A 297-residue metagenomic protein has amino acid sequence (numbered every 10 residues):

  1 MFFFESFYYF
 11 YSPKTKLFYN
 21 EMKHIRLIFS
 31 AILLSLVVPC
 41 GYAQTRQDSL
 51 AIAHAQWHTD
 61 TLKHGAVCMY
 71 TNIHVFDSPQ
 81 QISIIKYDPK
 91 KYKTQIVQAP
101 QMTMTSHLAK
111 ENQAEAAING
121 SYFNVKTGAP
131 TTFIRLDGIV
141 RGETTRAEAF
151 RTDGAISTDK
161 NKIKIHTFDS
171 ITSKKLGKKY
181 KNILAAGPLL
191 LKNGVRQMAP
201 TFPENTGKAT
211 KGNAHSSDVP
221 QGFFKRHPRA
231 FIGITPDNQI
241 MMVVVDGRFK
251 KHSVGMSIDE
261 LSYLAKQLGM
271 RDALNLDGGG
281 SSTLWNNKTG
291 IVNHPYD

Functional and structural regions predicted by a protein language model:
M1-S49: Bacterial Sec-dependent N-terminal signal peptides
Q44-T167: Zymogen propeptides
S83-K86, G154-S157, L189, A230-I234 (+1 more regions): Short beta-strand scaffold segments in enzyme catalytic cores
Y92, N161-K164, R196, I240 (+1 more regions): Hydrophobic residues embedded in beta-strands of well-ordered beta-sheets
Q98-T103, F168-K175, V245-K250: Short, solvent-exposed aromatic-acidic interface loops
T127-F150, H215-R271, S281-D297: Conserved, well-ordered active-site substructure
G128-G222: Active-site-adjacent helix-turn-beta-strand microarchitecture at beta-sheet edges that either contains or buttresses
